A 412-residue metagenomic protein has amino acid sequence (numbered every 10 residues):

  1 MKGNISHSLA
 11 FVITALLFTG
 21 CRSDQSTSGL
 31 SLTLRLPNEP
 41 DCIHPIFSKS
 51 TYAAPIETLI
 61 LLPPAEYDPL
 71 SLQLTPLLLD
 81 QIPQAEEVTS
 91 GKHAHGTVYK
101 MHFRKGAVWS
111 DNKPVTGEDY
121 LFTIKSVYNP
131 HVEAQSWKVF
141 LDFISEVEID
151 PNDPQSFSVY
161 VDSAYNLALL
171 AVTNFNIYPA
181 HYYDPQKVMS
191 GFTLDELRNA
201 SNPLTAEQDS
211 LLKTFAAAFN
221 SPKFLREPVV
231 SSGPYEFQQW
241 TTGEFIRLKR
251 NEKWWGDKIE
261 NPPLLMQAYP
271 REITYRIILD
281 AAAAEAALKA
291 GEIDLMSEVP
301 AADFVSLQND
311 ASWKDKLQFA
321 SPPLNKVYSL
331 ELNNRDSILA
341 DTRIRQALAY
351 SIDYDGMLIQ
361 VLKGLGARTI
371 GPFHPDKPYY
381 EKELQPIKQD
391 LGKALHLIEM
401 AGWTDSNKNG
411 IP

Functional and structural regions predicted by a protein language model:
F18-G20: C-terminal motif of bacterial Sec signal peptides marking the signal peptidase cleavage site
R22-D24: Bacterial signal peptide processing site
R35-G91, K125, V230: N-terminal lobe/hinge region of extracytoplasmic solute-binding protein
I82-A134, D150, S156-Y160, A284-A287 (+1 more regions): Aromatic- and charge-enriched surface segment that lines or borders ligand/interaction sites
V88, K249, G256, E260 (+1 more regions): Append "and occasionally in soluble cytosolic enzymes with long acidic Gly/Pro-rich linkers
R104, S221-E227, W254-S306: Ligand-site clamp/hinge motif
A134, D150, Q238-K249, R276-D336 (+4 more regions): Extracellular/periplasmic solute-recognition and catalytic clefts
K138-K213, T241: Surface-exposed binding/hinge segments that line and control ligand-binding clefts or catalytic entry sites
